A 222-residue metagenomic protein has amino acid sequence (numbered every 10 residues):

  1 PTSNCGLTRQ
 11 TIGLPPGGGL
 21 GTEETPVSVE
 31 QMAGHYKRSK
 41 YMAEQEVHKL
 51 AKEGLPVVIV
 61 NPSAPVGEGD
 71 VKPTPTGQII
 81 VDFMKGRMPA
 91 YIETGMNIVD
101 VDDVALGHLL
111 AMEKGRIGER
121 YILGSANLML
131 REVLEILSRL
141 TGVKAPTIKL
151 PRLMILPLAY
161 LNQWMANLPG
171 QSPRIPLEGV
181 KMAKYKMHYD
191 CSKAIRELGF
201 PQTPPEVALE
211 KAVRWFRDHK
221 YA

Functional and structural regions predicted by a protein language model:
P1-Y36: Conserved Rossmann-fold NAD(P)-dependent oxidoreductase catalytic core, especially the SDR/UDP-sugar
T11-I12, P65-G67, L128: Conserved sequence/active-site signature of Rossmann-fold short-chain dehydrogenase/reductase
Q31-I59: Active-site Tyr-X1-5-Lys
M42-A43, P75, I92-M112, E119: Substrate-positioning beta->alpha
G54-I59, S63-N97: NAD(P)-dependent short-chain dehydrogenase/reductase
M88-V101, R152-E197: A hydrophobic C-terminal alpha-helical subdomain
G107-R174, C191, E206-Y221: Mid/C-terminal beta-alpha module of Rossmann-like enzyme folds, strongest in SDR-family dehydrogenases/epimerases
